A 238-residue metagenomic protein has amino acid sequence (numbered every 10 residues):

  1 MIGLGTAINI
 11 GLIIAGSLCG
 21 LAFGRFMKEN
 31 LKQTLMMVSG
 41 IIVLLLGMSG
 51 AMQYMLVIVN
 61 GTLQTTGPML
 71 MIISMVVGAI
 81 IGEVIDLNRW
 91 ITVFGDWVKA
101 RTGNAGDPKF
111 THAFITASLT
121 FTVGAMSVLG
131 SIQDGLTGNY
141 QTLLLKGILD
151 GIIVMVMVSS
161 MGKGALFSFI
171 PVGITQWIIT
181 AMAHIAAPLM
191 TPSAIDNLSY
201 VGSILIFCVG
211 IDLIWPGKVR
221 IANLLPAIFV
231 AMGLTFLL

Functional and structural regions predicted by a protein language model:
M1, E29-N30, L87-A113: Intrinsically disordered, low-complexity non-transmembrane regions of multi-pass membrane transporters
I2-A15, T66-I73, G135-G147, M190-I204 (+1 more regions): Structural signature of hydrophobic alpha-helical transmembrane segments
I8-G16, G20, G24, G40-I41 (+15 more regions): Alpha-helical transmembrane segments in multi-pass membrane proteins
S39-M55: A generic, lipid-embedded transmembrane alpha helix
Q53-T65, L129-G135, A183-P192: Membrane-interface helix termini and inter-helical loops of multi-pass transporters
L56-R89: Alpha-helical transmembrane-segment detector that highlights a single hydrophobic TM helix and its immediate
K99, P108-I185: Helix-loop-helix junctions within the multi-pass membrane cores of secondary transporters/permeases
G210-F229: Interfacial loop-to-transmembrane junctions
